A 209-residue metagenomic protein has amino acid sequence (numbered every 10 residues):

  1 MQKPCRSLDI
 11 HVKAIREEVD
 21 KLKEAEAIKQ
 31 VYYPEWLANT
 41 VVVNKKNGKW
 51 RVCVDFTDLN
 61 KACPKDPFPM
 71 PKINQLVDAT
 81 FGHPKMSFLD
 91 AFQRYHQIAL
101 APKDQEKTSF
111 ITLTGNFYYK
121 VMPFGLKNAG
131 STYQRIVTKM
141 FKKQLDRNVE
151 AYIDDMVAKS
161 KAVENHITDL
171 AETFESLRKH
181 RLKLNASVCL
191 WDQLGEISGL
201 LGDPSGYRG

Functional and structural regions predicted by a protein language model:
M1-G209: Retroelement reverse transcriptase polymerase core
